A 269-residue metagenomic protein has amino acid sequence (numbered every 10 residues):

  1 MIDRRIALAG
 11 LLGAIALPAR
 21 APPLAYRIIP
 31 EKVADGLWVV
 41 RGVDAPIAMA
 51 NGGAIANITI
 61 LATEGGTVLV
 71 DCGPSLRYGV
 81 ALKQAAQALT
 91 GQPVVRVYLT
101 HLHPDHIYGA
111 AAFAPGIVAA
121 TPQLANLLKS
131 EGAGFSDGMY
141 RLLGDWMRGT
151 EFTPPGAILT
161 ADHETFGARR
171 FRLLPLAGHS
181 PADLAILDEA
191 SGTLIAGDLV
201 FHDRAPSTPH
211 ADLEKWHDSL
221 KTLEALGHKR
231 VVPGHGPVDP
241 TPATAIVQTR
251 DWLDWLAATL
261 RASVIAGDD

Functional and structural regions predicted by a protein language model:
M1, P18-R41: C-terminal segment of N-terminal export signals and the immediately downstream linker at the start of the mature
M1-I15: N-terminal secretory signal peptides and thylakoid transit peptides that target proteins across membranes
I28-K32, N126-P175, S180-P181, E189-A190 (+2 more regions): Metallo-beta-lactamase
K32-A85, A185-G197: Conserved beta-strand hairpin/beta-sheet module of binuclear metal-dependent hydrolase folds, prominently
V70-C72, R96-H103, A119-T121, I195-G197 (+1 more regions): Active-site neighborhood of phospho(di)ester-bond hydrolases with catalytic His/Asp-centered motifs
L76-Y78, L102-Y108, A125-L128, S180-D183 (+2 more regions): Active-site environment of divalent metal-dependent phosphoester hydrolases
G79-V80, Q84-A161: Active-site HxH/HxHxD metal-binding segment of metal-dependent hydrolases
K215-D268: Divalent-metal (often Zn2+) His-rich catalytic cores of metallo-beta-lactamase-fold enzymes
